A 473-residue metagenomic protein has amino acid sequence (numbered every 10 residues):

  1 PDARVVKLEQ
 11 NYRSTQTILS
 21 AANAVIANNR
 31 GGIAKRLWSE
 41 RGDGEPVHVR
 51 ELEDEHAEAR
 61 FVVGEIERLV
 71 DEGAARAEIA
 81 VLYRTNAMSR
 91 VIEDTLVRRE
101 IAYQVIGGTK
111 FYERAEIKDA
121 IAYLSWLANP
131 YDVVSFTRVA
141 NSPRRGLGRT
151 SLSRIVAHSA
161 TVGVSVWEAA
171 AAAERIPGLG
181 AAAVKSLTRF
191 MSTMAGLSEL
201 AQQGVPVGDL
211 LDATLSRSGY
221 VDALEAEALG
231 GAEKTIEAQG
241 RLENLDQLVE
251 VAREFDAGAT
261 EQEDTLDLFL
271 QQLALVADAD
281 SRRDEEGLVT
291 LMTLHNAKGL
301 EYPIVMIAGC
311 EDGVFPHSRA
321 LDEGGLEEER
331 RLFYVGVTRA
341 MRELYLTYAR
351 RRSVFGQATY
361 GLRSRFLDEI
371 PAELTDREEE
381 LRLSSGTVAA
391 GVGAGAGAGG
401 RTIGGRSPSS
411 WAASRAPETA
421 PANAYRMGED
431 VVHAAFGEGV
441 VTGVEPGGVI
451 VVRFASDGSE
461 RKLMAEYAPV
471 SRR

Functional and structural regions predicted by a protein language model:
D2-R4, E9-A102, S125-P130, T161 (+2 more regions): Helicase P-loop NTPase motor core
Q10, E51, Y83-T85, T293-N296 (+3 more regions): Flexible glycine-/small-residue-rich
G31, A75, S89-I101, R114 (+1 more regions): Conserved helicase C-terminal RecA-like lobe
L37-E40, F269, F315, L463: Short clusters of hydrophobic/aromatic residues that line enzyme substrate/ligand-binding pockets
E58-E65, D119, Q247, L332: Well-ordered alpha-helical segments embedded in enzymatic catalytic cores
N86, G107-A115: Conserved helicase motor
E100-K110, L463: Conserved RecA-like helicase motor-core motifs
A160, R283, G309-A465, P469-R473: C-terminal accessory regions
